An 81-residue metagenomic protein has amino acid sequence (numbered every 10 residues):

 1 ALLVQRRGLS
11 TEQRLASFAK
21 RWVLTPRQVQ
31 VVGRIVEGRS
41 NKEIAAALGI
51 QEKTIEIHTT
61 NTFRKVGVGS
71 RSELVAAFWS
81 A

Functional and structural regions predicted by a protein language model:
A1-P26, K42: Linker/hinge segments immediately adjacent to helix-turn-helix/homeobox DNA-binding domains
R27-V31: The N-cap/first-turn positions of alpha helices within or immediately adjacent to helix-turn-helix DNA-binding domains
G33, A46, A76: A cross-family signal for key residues in well-ordered alpha-helices that form functional helical elements
G33-E37, G67, W79: Short, locally clustered residues in the helix-turn-helix/winged-helix DNA-binding domain
G38-E73: Recognition helix of helix-turn-helix DNA-binding domains
R71-A81: Short, basic, alpha-helical segments at the C-terminal edge of helix-turn-helix-like DNA-binding modules
